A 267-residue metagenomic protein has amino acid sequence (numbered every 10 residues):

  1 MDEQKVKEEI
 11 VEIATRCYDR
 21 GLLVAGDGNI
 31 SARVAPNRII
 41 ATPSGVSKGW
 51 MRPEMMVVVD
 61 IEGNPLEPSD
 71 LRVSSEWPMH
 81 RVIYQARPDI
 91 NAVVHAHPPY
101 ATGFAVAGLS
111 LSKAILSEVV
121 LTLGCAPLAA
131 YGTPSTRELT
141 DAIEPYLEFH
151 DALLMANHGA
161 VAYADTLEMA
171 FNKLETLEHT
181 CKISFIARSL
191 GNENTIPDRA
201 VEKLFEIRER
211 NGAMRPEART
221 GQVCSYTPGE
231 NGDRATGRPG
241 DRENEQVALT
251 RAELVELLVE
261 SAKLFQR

Functional and structural regions predicted by a protein language model:
M1-R267: Glycine-rich flexible loops
